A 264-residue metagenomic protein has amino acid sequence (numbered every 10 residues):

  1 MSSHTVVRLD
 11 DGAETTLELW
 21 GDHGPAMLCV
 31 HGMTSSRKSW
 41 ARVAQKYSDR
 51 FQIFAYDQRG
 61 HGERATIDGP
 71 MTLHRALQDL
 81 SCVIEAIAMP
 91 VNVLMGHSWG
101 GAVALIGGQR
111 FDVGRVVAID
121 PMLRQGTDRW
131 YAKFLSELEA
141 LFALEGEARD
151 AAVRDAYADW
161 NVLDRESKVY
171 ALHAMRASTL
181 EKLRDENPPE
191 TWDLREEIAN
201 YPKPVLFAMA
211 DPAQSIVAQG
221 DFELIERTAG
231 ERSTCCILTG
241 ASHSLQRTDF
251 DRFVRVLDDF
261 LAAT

Functional and structural regions predicted by a protein language model:
M1-M27, D49-F51, M89-P90, A158 (+2 more regions): Alpha/beta-hydrolase fold catalytic core
A13-A65: Conserved HGGG/HGGXW glycine-rich cap/lid loop of the alpha/beta-hydrolase fold
L77-N92: Conserved acidic catalytic loop of the alpha/beta-hydrolase fold
G96, G100, A104: Gly/Ala-rich beta-loop-alpha elbow adjacent to hydrolase catalytic centers
L105-Q109, V113-E145: Flexible "cap/lid" loop of the alpha/beta hydrolase fold
T127-R129, K133, L144-N200: Conserved alpha/beta-hydrolase catalytic His-Asp/Glu region
L206-A241: Conserved loop-alpha-helix segment in the C-terminal half of the alpha/beta-hydrolase fold that carries the catalytic
A241-V254: Catalytic histidine-centered segment of alpha/beta-hydrolase-like enzymes
